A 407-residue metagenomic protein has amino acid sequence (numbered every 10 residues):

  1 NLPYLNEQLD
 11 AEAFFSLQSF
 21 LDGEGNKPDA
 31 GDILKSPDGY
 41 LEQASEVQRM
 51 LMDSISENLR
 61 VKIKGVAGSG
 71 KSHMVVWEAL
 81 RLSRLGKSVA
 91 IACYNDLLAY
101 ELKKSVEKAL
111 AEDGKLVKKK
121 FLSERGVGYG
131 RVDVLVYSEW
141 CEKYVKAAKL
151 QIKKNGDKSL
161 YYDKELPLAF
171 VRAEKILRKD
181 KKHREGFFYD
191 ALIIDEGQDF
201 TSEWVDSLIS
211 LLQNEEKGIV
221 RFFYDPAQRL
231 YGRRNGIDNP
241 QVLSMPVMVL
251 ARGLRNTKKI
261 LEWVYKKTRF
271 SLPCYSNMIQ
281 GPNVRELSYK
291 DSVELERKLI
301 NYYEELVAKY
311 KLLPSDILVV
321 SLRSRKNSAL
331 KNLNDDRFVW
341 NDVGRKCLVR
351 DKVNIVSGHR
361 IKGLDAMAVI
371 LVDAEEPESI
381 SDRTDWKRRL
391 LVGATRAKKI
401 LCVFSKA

Functional and structural regions predicted by a protein language model:
N1-L21: Accessory nucleic-acid engagement/destabilization modules that flank
N6-D10, D163-L166, S292: Intrinsic-disorder-associated interaction segments
E12-F15, G25-K27, R172, K267: Short acidic/polar alpha-helix capping motifs at helix-coil junctions
S16, F20-K27, I33-L59, H73-M74: N-terminal pre-P-loop "Q-motif" helix
L41, E46, K62-V145, V171 (+3 more regions): Conserved helicase motor core of SF1/SF2 NTP-dependent helicases
Y137-L168: Conserved P-loop NTPase mechanochemical-coupling segment
S159-R184: Conserved nucleotide-sugar donor-binding subdomain of glycosyltransferases
